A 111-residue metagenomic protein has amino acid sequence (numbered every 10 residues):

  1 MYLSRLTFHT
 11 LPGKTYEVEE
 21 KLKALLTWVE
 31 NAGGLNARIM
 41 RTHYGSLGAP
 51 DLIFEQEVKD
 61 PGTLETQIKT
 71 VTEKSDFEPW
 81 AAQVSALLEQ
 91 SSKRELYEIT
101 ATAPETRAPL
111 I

Functional and structural regions predicted by a protein language model:
Y2-H9, R38-T72, P109-L110: Short, well-ordered beta-strand segments in beta-rich or mixed alpha/beta enzyme and ligand-binding folds
R5, G62, S91-S92, A101-A103: Solvent-exposed, flexible loop/coil residues
H9-E20: Short, surface-exposed ligand-recognition loops at beta-strand->loop->(often short) alpha-helix junctions that present
P12-K14, D60-G62, T100: Residues that cap or initiate secondary-structure elements
K23-I39, E57-E95: An amphipathic, aromatic/His-enriched active-site/gating alpha helix that lines ligand/cofactor pockets
L96-I111: Acidic/histidine-enriched, glycine/proline-rich intrinsically disordered or flexible terminal extensions
